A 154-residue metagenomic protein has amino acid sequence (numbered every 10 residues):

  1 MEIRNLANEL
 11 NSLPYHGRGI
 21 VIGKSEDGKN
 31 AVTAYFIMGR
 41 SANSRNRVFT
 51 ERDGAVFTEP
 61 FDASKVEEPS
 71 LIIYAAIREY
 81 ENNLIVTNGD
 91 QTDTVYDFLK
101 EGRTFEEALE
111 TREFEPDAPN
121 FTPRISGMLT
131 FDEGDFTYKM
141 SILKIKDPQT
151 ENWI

Functional and structural regions predicted by a protein language model:
M1-I154: Conserved short alpha-helical segments that host acidic/polar catalytic motifs at enzyme active sites
